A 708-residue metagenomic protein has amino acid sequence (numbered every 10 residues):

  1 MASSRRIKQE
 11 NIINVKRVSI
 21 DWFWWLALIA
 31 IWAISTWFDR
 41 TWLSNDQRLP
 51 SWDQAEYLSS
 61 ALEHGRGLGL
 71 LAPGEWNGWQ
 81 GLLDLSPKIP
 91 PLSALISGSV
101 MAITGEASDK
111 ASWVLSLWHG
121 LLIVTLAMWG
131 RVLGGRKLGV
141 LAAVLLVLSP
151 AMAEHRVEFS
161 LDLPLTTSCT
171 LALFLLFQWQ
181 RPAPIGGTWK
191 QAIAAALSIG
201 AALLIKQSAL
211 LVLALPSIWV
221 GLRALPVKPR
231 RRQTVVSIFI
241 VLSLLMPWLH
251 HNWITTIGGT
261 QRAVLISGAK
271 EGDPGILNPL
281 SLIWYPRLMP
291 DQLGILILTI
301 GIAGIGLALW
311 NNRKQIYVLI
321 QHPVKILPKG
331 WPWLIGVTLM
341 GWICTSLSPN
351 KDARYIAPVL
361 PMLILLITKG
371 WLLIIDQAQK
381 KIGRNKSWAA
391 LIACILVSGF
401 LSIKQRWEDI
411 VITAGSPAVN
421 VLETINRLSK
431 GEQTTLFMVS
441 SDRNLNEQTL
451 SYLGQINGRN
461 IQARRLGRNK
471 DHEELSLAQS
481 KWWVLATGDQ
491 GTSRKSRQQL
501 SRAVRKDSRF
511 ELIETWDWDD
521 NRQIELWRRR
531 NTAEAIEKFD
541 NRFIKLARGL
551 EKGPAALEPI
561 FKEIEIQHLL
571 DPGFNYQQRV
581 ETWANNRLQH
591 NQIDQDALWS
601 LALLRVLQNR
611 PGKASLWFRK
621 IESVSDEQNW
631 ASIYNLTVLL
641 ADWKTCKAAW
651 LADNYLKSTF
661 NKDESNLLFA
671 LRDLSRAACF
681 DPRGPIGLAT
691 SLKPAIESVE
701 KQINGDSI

Functional and structural regions predicted by a protein language model:
M1-R40, Q233-V241: Start-transfer (signal-anchor) and selected internal transmembrane alpha helices of multi-pass inner/ER membrane
S4, L28, L242, V318 (+3 more regions): Signature aromatic-anchored transmembrane alpha helix within multi-pass, membrane-resident enzymes that catalyze glycan
W37-S44, A55-L85, L92-L95, I257: Extracytosolic helix-loop segments that constitute the early lumenal/periplasmic catalytic or substrate-binding loops
Y57-E63, G67, A201, I205 (+5 more regions): Transmembrane-lumen/periplasm boundary regions of multi-pass, lipid-linked membrane glycan transferases
K110-L133, L171, L175, A308-N311: Transmembrane-helix motifs of polytopic, lipid-linked glycan transferases
S112, A151-L165, D352-A353: Short acidic/glycine- and proline-prone juxtamembrane loop motifs at membrane-interface regions of multi-pass membrane
L133, A172-A192, A202, I374: Membrane-interface transmembrane helices that cradle and orient dolichyl/undecaprenyl
A418-T435, Y452-I708: C-terminal luminal/periplasmic domains and tails of membrane-associated envelope-modifying transferases
